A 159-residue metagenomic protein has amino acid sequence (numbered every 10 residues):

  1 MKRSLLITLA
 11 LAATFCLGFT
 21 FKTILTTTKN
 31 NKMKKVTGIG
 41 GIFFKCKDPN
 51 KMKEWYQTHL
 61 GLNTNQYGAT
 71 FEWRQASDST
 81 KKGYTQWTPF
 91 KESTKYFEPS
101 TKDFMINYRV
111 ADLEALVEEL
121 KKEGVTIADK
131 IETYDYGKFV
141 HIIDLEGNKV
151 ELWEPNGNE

Functional and structural regions predicted by a protein language model:
M1-N31: Bacterial Sec-dependent N-terminal signal peptides
K22-G38, Q66-G68, V117-E159: Vicinal oxygen chelate
T26, F90-Y96: A short, acidic/glycine-rich surface segment
M33-T37, F43-T88, K122, V140: Core segments of cupin and vicinal oxygen chelate
I39-K47, T94-L120, K138-I143: Vicinal oxygen chelate
E54, T58, A111-K122, T126: Replace "anionic and nucleotidyl ligands
Q75, K91, E154-N156: Residue-level signal for short segments within beta-strands and strand-turn junctions of well-structured beta-sheet
